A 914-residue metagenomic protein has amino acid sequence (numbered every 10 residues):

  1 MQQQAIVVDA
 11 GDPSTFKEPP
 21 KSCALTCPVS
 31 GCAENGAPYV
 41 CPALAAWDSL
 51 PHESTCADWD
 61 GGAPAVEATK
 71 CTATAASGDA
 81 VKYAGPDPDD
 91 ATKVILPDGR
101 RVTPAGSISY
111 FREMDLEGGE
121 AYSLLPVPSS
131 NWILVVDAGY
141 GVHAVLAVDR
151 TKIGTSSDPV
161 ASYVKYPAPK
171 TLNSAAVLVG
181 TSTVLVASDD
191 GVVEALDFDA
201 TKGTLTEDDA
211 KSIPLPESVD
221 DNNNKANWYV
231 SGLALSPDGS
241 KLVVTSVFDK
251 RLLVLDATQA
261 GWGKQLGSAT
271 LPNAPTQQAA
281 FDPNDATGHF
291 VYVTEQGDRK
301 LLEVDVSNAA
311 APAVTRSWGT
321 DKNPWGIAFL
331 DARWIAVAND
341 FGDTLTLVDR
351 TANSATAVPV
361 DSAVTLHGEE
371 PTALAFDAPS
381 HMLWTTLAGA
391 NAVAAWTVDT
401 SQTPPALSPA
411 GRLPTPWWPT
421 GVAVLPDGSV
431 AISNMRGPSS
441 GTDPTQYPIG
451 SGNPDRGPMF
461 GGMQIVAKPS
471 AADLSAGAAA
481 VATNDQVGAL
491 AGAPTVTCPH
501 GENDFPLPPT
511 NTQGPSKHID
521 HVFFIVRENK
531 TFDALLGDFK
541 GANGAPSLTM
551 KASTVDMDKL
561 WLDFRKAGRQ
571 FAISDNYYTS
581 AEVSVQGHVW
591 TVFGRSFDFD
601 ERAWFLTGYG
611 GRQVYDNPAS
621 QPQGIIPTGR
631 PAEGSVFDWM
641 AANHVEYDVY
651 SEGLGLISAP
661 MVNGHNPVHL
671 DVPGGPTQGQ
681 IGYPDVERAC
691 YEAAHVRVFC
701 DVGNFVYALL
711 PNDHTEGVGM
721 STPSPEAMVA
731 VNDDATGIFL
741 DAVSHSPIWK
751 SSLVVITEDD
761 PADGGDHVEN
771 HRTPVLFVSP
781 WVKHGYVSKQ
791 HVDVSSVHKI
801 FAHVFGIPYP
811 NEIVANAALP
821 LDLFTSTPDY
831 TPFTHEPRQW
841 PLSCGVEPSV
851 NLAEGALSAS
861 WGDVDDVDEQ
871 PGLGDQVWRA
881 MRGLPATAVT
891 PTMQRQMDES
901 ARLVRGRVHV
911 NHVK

Functional and structural regions predicted by a protein language model:
V8-E18: Ser/Thr/Gly/Pro-rich low-complexity, disordered linker/stalk segments of secreted and cell-surface proteins
D9, D149, D238, D256 (+9 more regions): Acidic side chains
E18-P19, S635: Intrinsically disordered, low-complexity proline-rich regions
P19-C23, C27-G31, G36-L507: Predominantly soluble domains enriched in secretory-pathway, periplasmic, or organellar proteins
S475-K914: N-terminal pro-sequences and low-complexity stem/linker regions of secreted or lumenal proteins
